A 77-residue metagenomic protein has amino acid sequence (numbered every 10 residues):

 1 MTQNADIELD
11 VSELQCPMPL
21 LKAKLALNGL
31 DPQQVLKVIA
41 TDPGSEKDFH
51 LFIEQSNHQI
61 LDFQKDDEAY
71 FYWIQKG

Functional and structural regions predicted by a protein language model:
T2: Histidine/lysine/aspartate-rich catalytic loop segments that bind and position anionic ligands
A5-S12: Short amphipathic
D6, Q33-K37, A69-F71: Intrinsic-disorder/low-complexity, polar/charged segments enriched in Ser/Thr/Lys/Arg/Asp/Glu/Gln
V11, P17-F63: Amphipathic, hydrophobic secondary-structure cores in small proteins
F71-G77: Core SAM-dependent methyltransferase catalytic element
